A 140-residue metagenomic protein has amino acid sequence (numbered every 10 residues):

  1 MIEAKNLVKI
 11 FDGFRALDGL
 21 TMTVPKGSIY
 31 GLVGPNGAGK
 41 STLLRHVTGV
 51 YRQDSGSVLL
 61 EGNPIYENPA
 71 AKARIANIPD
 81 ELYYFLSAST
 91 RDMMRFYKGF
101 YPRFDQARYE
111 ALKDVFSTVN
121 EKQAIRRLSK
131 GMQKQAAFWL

Functional and structural regions predicted by a protein language model:
F14-R15, P69: Short coil-to-beta microelement around the adenine-binding A-loop and adjacent beta1/P-loop entry of ABC ATPase
Y30-P35: The feature captures the beta-strand-to-loop junction immediately N-terminal to the Walker
T48: Helix-to-loop junction immediately C-terminal to a conserved catalytic motif
G56-A71: Conserved ABC transporter NBD signature motif
D80-A136: ABC-family P-loop ATPase nucleotide-binding domains
